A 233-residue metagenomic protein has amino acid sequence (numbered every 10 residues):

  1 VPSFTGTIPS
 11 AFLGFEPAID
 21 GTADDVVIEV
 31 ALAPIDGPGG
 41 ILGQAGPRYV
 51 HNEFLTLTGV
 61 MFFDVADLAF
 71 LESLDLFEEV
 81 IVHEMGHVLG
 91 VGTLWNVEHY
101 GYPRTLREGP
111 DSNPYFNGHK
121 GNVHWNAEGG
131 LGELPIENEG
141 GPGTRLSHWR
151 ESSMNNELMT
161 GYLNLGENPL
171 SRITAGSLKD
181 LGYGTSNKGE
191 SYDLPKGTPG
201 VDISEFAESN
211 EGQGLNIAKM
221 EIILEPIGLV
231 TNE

Functional and structural regions predicted by a protein language model:
V1-V82, V88-E233: Extracellular zinc-dependent metalloprotease catalytic-domain scaffold
